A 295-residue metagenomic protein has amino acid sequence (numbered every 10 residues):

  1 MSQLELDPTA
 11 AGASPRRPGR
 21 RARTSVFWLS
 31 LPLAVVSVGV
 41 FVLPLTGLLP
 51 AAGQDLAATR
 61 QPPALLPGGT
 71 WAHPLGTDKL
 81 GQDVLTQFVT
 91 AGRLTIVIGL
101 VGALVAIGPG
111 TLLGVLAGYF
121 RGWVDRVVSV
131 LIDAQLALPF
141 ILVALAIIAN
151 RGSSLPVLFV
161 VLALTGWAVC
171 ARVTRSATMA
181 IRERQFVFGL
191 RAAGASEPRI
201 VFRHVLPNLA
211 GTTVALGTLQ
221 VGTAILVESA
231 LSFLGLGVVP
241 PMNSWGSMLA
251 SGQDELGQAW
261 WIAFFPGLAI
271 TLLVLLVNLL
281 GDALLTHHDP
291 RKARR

Functional and structural regions predicted by a protein language model:
M1-I107, T111, V115-L116, W123 (+3 more regions): Gly/Trp-centered helix-boundary motif
P74, D78, P109-G110, V115-R184 (+1 more regions): Generic hydrophobic transmembrane alpha-helix motif, especially the helices
Q82-V97, V101, R121-S129, M179-E183 (+1 more regions): Amphipathic cytosolic juxtamembrane alpha-helices at the membrane-cytosol interface of multi-pass membrane transporters
V89, V101-V105, L131, Q135 (+6 more regions): Hydrophobic residues within alpha-helical transmembrane segments of multi-pass solute transporters/permease subunits
R93, Q135, I148, G152 (+9 more regions): Residue-level hotspots within pore-lining transmembrane alpha-helices of multi-pass secondary transporters
L94-I98, L113, D125-S129, L155-V160 (+5 more regions): Short alpha-helical transmembrane interface motifs in multi-pass membrane proteins
L136, I147-N150, A177-T178, I225-I270 (+1 more regions): Glycine-rich helix-loop "coupling/hinge" segments at transmembrane-helix boundaries in multipass transporters
L142-A146, N150, S154-F159, A163-G166 (+2 more regions): Non-cytoplasmic
